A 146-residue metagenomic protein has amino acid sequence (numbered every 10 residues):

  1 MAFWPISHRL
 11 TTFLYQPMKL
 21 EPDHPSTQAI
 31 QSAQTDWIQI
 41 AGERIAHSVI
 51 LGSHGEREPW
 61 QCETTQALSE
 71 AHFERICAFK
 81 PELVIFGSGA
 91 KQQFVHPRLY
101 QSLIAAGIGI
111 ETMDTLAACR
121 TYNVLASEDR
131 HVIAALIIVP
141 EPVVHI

Functional and structural regions predicted by a protein language model:
F13-L68, S127-I146: Non-catalytic interface/targeting segments
L68-C77: A short, acidic, amphipathic alpha-helical segment used as a generic capping/interface helix at domain edges
P81-T112: Mid-chain, well-packed structural core segment of small domains
V95-P97, Y122, V144: Short glycine-/acidic-enriched loop or helix-start segments at secondary-structure transitions that form or flank
T115-R120: Short acidic loop-to-helix transition motifs that present clustered carboxylates
T121-S127: Conserved phosphate-binding catalytic cores of ATP/NTP-utilizing and phosphoryl-transfer enzymes
